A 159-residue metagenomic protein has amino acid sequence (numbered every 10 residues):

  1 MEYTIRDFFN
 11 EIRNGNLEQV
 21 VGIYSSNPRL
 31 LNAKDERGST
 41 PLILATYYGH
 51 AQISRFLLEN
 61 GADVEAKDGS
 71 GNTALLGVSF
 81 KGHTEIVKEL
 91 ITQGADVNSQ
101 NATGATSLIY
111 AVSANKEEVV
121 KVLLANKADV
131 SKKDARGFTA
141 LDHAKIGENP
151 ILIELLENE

Functional and structural regions predicted by a protein language model:
Q19, Q52-I53, E85-I86, E118-V119 (+1 more regions): Conserved ankyrin/ankyrin-like repeat signature
